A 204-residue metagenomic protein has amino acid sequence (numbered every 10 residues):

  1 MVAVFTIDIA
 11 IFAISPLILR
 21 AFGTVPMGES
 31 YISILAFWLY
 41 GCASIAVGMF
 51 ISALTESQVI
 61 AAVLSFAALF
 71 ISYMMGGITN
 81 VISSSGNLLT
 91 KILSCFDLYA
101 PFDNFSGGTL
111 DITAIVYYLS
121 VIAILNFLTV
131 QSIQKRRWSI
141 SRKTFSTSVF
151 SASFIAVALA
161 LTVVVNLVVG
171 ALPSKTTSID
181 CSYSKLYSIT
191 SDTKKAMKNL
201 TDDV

Functional and structural regions predicted by a protein language model:
M1, I60-L64, V130-S151: Cytoplasmic juxtamembrane regions at transmembrane-helix boundaries
V2-V59: Secretory targeting signals
V4, D8, G41, Y118 (+3 more regions): Hydrophobic alpha-helical membrane-embedded or membrane-associated segments
S30-L35, A62-V63, I115-L119, A152-A156: Hydrophobic alpha-helical transmembrane segments
A46-G48, L128-T129, L161: Hydrophobic/aromatic residues in alpha-helical transmembrane segments
A61-S132: Terminal transmembrane helical anchor/hairpin motif
K143-A171: Internal/C-terminal transmembrane anchor helices
V164-L167, A171-V204: Juxtamembrane extramembrane loops of integral membrane proteins
